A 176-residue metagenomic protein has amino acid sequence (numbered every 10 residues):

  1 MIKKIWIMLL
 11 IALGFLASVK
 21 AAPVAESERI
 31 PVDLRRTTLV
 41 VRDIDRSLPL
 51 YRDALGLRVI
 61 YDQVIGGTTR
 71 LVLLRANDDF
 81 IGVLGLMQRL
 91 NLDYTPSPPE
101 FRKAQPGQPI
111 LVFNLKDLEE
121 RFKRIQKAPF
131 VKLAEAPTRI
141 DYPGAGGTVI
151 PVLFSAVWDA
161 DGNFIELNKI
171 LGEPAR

Functional and structural regions predicted by a protein language model:
M1-K4: Positively charged n-region of N-terminal signal peptides that target proteins for export
W6-A17: Bacterial N-terminal signal peptides
V19-V24: Boundary at the C-terminal end of the N-terminal hydrophobic targeting segment
E28-P31, L39-V83, M87, L171-A175: Core segments of cupin and vicinal oxygen chelate
V41-P49, D93-D161: Vicinal oxygen chelate
T148, L167-P174: Short beta->alpha transition motifs characteristic of CBS
